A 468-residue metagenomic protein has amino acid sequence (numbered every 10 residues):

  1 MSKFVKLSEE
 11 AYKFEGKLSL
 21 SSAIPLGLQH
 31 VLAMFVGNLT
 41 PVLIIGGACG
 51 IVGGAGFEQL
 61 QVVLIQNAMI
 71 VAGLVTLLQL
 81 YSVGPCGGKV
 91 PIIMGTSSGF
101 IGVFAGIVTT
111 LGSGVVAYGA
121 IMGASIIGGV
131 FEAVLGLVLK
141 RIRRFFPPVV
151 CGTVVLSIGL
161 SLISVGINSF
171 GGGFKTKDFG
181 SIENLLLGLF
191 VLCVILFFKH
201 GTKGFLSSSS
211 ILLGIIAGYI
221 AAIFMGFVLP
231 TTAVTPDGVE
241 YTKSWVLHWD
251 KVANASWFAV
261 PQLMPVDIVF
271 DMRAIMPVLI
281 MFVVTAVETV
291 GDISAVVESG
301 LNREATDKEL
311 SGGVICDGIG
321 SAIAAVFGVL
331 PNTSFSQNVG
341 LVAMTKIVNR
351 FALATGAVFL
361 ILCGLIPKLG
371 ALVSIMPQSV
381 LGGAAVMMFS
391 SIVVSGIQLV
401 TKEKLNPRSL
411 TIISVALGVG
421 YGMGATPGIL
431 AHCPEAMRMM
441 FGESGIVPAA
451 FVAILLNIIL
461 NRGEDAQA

Functional and structural regions predicted by a protein language model:
M1-S19: Short, Lys/Arg-rich, polar N-terminal cytosolic tail immediately upstream of the first transmembrane signal-anchor
S2-S8, V36-V42, G46, F190-G201 (+6 more regions): Juxtamembrane interface elements at the cytosolic ends of transmembrane helices in multi-pass membrane proteins
E15, L20, G46-K89, M276-R350: Membrane-embedded helical hairpins/re-entrant loop segments and their flanking transmembrane helices within multi-pass
I24-V42, T96-I101: The first (N-terminal) embedded transmembrane alpha-helix
N38-L39, G218-F227, V234-S321, A325 (+1 more regions): Membrane-embedded hairpin module used as a gating/binding unit in multi-pass transport and secretion proteins
V63-L64, C86-F100, R144-G152, L206-L213 (+4 more regions): Short, non-helical or kinked segments that cap or interrupt transmembrane helices
G84-M122: Membrane-interface helix-loop-helix modules in multi-pass membrane proteins
I107-V228, T355-A468: Membrane-embedded alpha-helical modules
